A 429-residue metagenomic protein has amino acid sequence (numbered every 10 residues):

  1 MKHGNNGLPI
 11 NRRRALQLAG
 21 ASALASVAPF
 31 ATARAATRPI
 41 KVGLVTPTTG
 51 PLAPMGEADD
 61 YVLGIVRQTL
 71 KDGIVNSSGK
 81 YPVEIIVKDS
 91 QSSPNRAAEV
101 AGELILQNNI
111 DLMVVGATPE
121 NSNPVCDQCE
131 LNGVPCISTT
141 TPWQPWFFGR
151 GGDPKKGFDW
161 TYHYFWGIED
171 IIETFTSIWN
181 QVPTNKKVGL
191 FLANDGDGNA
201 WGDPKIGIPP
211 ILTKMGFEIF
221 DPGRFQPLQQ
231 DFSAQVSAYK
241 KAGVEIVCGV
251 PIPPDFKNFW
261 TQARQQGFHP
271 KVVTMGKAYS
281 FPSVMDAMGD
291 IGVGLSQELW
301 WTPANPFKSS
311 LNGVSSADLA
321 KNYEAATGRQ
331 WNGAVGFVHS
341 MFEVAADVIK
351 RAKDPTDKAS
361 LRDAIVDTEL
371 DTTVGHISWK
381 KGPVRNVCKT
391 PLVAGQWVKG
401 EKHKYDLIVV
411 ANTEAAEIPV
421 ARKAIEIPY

Functional and structural regions predicted by a protein language model:
M1-N11, A21-A25: N-terminal secretory signal peptides
L8, F30-P47: C-terminal segment of N-terminal export signals and the immediately downstream linker at the start of the mature
G43-V66, K88-P94, A117-T118, A193-D203 (+3 more regions): Extracytoplasmic "Venus flytrap"
P54-Y61, G73-R150, F225-F232, K257: Beta-alpha junction/loop-to-helix N-cap segments that form part of ligand/metal-binding clefts
I110-G223, K271-Q297: Extracytoplasmic ligand/sensor domains, especially the bilobed periplasmic-binding protein
W143, A263-H339, R351-A352, V410-E417 (+1 more regions): Extracellular/periplasmic periplasmic-binding protein-like sensory domains
V293, V366-Y429: Solvent-exposed, acidic/polar segments of extracytosolic/periplasmic ligand-binding ectodomains
K350-D363: Short, charged, surface-exposed loops that flank catalytic or proteolytic processing sites
